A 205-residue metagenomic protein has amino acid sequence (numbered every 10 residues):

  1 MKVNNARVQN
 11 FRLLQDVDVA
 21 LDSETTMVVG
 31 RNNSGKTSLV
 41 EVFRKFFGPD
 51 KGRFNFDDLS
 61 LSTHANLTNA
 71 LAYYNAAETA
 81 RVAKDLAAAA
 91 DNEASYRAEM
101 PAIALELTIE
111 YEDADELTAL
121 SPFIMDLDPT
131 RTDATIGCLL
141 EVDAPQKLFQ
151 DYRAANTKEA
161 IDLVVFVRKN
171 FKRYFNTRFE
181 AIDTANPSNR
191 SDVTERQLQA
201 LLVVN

Functional and structural regions predicted by a protein language model:
M1-G48, N55-Y74: Pre-Walker A-like glycine/lysine-rich segment at the N-terminus of P-loop NTPase domains
T37-L39, K51, L139-A144: Short C-terminal domain-edge/linker segments immediately following a structured domain
D58-N205: Glycine-rich phosphate-binding loops of NTPases
